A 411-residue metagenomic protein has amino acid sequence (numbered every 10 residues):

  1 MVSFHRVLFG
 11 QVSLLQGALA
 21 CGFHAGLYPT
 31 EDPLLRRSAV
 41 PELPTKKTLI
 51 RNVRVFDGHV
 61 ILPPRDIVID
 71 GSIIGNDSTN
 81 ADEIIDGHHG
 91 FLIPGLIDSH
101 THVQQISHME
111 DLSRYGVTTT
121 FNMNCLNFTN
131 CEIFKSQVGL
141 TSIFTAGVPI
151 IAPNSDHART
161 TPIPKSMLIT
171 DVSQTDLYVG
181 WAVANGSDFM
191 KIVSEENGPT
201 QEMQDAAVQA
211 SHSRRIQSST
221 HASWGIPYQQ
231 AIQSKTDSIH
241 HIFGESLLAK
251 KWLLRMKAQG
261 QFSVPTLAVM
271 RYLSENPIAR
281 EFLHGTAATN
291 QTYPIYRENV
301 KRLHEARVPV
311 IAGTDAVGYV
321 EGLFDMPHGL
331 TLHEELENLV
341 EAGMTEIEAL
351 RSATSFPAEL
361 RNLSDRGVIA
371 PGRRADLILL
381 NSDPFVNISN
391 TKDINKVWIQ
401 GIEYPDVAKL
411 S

Functional and structural regions predicted by a protein language model:
M1-G22: Fungal secretory targeting signals
G26-L49, V55-I93: Histidine-rich, glycine-flanked metal-binding segment
L27, E31-R36, M109-S218, K251-H284: Divalent-metal coordination cores built from histidine and acidic residues
S38-L43, V55-D66, T345-L350, A358-I394: Acidic, glycine-enriched loop/beta-strand segments at the rims of small-molecule binding/catalytic pockets
G90-E110: Di-metal (Zn2+ and/or Mg2+/Mn2+) metal-binding site signature of metallo-dependent hydrolases with the MBL/beta-CASP
G116, I232-I239, K257-F262, R307-P309: Glycine-enriched alpha-helix->loop->beta-strand junction motifs that scaffold or abut catalytic
Q229-K250, E334-E348: Structural recognition of alpha->loop->beta junctions
P294-L380: His/Asp/Glu-enriched, well-ordered alpha-helical/loop segment that forms or immediately abuts the divalent-metal
